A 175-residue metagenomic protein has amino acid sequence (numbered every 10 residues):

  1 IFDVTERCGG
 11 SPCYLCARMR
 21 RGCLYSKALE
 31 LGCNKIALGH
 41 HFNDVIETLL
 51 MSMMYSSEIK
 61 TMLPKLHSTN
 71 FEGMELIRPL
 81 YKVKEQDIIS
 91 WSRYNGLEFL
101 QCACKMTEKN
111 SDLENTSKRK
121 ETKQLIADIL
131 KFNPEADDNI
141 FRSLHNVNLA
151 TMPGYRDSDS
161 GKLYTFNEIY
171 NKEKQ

Functional and structural regions predicted by a protein language model:
I1-R7: A conserved beta-strand->alpha-helix junction
F2, D44-I46, V147-N148: Short, active-site-adjacent cap segments at secondary-structure transitions
C8-Q86, I140, D157, G161: Active-site adenylate/phosphate-handling loop in enzymes that bind or generate adenylated species
K60-Q175: ATP/NTP-dependent adenylation/nucleotidyl-transfer catalytic domains that generate, transfer, or process NMP-activated
